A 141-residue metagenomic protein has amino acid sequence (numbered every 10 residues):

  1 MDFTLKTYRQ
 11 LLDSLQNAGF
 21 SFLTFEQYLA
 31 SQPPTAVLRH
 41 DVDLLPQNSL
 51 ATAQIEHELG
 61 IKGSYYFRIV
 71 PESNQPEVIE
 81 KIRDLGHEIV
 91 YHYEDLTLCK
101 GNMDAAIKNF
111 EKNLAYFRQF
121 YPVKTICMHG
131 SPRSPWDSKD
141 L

Functional and structural regions predicted by a protein language model:
M1-L141: Catalytic alpha-helical scaffold of carbohydrate-active enzymes acting on polysaccharides/glycoconjugates
